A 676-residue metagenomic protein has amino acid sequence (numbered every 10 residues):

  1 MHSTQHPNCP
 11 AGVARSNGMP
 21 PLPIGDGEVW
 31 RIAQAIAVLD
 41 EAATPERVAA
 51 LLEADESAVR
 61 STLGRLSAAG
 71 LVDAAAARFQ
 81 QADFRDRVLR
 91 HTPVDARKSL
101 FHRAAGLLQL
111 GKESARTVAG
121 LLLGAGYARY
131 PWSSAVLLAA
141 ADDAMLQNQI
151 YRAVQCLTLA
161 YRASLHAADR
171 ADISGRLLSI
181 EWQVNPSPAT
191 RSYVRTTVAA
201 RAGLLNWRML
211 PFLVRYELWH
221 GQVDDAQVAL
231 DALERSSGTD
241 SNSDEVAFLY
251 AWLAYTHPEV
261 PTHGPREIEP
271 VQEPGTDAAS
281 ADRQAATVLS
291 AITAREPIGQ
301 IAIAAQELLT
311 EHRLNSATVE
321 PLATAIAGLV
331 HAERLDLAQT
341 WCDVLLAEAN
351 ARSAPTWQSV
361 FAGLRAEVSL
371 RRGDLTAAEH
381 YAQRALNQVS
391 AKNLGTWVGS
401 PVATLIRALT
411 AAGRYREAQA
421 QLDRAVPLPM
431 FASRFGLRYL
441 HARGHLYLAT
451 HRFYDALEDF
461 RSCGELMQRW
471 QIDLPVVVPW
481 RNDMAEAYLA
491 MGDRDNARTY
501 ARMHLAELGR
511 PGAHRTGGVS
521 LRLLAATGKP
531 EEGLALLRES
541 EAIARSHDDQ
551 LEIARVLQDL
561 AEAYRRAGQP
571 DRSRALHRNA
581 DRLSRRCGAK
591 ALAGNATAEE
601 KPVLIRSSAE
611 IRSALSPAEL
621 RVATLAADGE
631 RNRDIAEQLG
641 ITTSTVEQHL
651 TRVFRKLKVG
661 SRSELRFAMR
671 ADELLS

Functional and structural regions predicted by a protein language model:
M1-A139, D143-Q155: Short secondary-structure boundary elements
M1-T4, N8-A11, P131, A141 (+4 more regions): Internal alpha-solenoid helical repeat scaffolds
H2-S16, V94, S114, N496 (+9 more regions): Linker/hinge segments immediately adjacent to helix-turn-helix/homeobox DNA-binding domains
G27, A43-T44, S57, A74-F79 (+17 more regions): Alpha-solenoid helical repeat architecture
W30, D559, R572, L604-S676: Helix-turn-helix DNA-binding segment
L107, G124, D143, A163 (+13 more regions): Residue position in alpha-helical solenoids
Q147, V184-N185, H220, H257 (+11 more regions): Structural motif corresponding to the intra-repeat A-B loop/turn of tetratricopeptide repeats
